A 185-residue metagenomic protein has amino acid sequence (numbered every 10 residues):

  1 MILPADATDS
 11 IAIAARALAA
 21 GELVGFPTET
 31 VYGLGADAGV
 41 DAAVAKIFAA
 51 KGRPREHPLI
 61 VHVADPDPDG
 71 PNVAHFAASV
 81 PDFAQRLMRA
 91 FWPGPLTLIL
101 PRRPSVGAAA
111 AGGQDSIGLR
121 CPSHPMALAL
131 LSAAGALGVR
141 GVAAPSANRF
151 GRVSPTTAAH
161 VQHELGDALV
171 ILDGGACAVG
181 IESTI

Functional and structural regions predicted by a protein language model:
M1-I185: Active-site-adjacent structural elements in enzyme catalytic cores
